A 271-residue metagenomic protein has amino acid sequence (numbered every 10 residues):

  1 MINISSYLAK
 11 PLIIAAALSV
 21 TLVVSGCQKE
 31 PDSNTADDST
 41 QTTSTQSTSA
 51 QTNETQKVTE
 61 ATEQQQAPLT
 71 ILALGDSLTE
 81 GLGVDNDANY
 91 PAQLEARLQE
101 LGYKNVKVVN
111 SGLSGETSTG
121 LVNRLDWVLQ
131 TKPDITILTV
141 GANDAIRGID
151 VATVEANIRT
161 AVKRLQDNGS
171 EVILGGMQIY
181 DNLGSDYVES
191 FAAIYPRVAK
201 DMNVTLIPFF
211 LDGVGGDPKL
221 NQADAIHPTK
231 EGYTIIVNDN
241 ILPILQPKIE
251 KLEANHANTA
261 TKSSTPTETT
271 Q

Functional and structural regions predicted by a protein language model:
M1-L72, E100, T131, T234 (+1 more regions): N-terminal secretory targeting modules
V23, V109, I173: Conserved Rossmann-like nucleotide-binding pocket used by diverse enzymes that bind dinucleotide cofactors
D38-N53, D76-V84, L113-S118, D150-E155 (+2 more regions): Short, mixed-charge, low-aromatic patches
N53-S114, R124-K132: Serine-esterase "nucleophile elbow" of acetyl-processing enzymes
L78-G81, D85, G112-E116, N143-A145 (+1 more regions): Short histidine/acidic/glycine/proline-rich micro-motifs that form metal- and phosphate-coordinating active-site loops
K104, G120-Q271: Alpha-helical cap/lid subdomain in secreted, periplasmic, or secretory-pathway luminal O-acyl-processing enzymes
